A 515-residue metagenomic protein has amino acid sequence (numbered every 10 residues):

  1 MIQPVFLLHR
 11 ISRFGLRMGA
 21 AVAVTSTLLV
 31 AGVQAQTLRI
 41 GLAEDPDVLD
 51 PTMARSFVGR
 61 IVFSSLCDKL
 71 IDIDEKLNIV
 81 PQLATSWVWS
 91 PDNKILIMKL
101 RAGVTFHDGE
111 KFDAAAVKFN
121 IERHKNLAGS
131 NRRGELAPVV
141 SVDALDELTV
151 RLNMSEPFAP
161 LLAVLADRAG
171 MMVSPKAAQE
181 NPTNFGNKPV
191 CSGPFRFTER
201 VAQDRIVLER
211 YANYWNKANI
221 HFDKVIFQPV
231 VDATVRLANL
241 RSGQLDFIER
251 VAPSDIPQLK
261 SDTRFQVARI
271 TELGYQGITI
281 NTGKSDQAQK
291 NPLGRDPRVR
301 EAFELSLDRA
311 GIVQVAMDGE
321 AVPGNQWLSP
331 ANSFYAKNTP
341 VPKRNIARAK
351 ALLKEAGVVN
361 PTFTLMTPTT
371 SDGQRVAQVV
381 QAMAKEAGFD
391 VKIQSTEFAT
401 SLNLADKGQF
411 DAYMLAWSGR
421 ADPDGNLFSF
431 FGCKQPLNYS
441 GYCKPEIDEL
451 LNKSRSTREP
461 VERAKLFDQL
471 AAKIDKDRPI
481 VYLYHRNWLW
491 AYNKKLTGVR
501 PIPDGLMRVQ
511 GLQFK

Functional and structural regions predicted by a protein language model:
M1-F14: N-terminal secretory signal peptides that target proteins for export/translocation
M1-Q3, K99, R133-K176: Surface-exposed binding/hinge segments that line and control ligand-binding clefts or catalytic entry sites
A20-L28: Hydrophobic helical h-region of N-terminal Sec-dependent signal peptides in bacterial secretory/periplasmic proteins
V30-A35: Sec/Tat signal peptide C-region and signal peptidase I cleavage site
G41-P91, E122, V190-C191: N-terminal lobe/hinge region of extracytoplasmic solute-binding protein
E75, R101-N131, S141-D143, P189 (+4 more regions): Extracytoplasmic/periplasmic ligand-capture domains
L483: Active-site-proximal polar cores
W490-K515: Long beta-strand-rich cores associated with HINT superfamily self-processing modules
